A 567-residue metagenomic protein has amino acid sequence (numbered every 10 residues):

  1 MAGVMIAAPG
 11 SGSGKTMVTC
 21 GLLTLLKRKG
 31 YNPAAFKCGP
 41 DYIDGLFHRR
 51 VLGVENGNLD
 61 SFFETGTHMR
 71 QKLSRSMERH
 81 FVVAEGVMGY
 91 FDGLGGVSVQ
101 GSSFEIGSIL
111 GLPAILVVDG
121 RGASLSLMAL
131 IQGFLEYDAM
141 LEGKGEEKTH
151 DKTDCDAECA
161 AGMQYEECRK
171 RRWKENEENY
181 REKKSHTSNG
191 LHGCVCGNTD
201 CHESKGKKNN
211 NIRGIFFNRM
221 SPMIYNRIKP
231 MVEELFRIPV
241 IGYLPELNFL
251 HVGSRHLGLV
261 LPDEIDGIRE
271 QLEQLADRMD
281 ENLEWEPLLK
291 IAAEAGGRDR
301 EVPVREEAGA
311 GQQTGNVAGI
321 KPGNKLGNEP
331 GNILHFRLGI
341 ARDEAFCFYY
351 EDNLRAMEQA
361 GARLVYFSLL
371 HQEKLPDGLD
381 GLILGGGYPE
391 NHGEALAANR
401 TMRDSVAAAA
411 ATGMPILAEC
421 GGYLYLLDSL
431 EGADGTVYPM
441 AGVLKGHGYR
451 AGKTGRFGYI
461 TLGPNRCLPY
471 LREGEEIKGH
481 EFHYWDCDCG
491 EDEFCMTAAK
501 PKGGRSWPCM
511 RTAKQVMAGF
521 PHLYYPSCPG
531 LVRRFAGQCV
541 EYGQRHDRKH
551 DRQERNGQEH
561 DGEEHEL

Functional and structural regions predicted by a protein language model:
A2-M17, L23-L110, V118-K144, H192 (+1 more regions): ATP-dependent carboxylate-amine ligase catalytic core
M5, V83-E85, I115, F216 (+2 more regions): Structural motif
L112, I238, A411-P415: A short helix->loop->beta-strand "cap" motif at the edges of active sites that frequently abuts
L125-H150, R172, N176, C194-G197 (+1 more regions): Internal gly/pro-rich beta-alpha loop/helix module that stabilizes soluble enzyme cofactors or their anionic handles
A139-N210, G296-L334, V540-L567: Intrinsically disordered, low-complexity terminal tails and inter-domain linkers enriched for S/T/G/P/D/E
K229, E233, L247-R305, K325 (+4 more regions): Amide-donor transfer/coupling interface in amidating biosynthetic enzymes
F336-R400, D404-A409: Phosphate-binding active sites in nucleotide-utilizing proteins
P389-L468: Cysteine-nucleophile active-site neighborhood
